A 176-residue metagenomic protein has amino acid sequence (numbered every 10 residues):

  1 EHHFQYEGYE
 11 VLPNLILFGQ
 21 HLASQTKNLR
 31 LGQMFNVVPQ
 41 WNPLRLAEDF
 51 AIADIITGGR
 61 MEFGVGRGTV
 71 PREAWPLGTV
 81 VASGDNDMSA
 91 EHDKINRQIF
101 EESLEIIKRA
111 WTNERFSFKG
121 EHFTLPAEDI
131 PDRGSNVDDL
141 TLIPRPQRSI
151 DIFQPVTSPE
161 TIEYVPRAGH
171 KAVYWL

Functional and structural regions predicted by a protein language model:
E1, Q33-F35, M61, V65-T69 (+1 more regions): Glycine-rich, histidine-containing beta strand-loop boundary motifs that form or position
E1-R30, I150: N-terminal beta1-alpha1-beta2 module of alpha/beta enzyme domains
Q5-G8, G32-W41, E91: The substrate-binding groove and active-site-proximal loops of carbohydrate-active enzymes, especially glycoside
E7, E62, K108, Y174-L176: C-terminal amphipathic alpha-helical "assembly" element that mediates oligomerization/partner interfaces or acts as
G8-V11, P43-L44, L176: Short, solvent-exposed loop/turn segments at secondary-structure boundaries
Q25-N28, T57, P166-V173: Glycine-enriched alpha-helix->loop->beta-strand junction motifs that scaffold or abut catalytic
V37-V38, D151-Q154, A172-Y174: Short, well-ordered beta-strand elements within core beta-sheets of diverse protein domains
N42-A168: Internal, glycine-rich beta/alpha segment that forms the wall or movable "lid" of small-molecule/cofactor binding
